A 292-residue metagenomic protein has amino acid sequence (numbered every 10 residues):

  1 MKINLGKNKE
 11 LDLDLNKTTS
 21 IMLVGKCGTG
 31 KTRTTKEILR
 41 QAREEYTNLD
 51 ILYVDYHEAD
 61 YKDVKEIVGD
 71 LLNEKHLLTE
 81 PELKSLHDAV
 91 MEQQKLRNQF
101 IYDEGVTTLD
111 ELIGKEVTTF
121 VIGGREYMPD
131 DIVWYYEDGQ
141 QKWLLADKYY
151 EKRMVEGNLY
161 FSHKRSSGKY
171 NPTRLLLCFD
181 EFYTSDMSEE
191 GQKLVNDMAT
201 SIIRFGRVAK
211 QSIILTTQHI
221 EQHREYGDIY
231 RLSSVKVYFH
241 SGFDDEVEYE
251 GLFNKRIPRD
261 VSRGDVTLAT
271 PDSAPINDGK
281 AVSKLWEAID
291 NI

Functional and structural regions predicted by a protein language model:
M1-E10: N-terminal pre-Walker A segment at the start of P-loop NTPase domains
M1-K2, V235-I292: Phosphate-binding and hydrolysis-coupling loops of NTP-dependent motor/remodeling domains
E10-T18: Phosphate-binding P-loop
I21-T29, R33-L39, F100-P258: Conserved P-loop NTPase motor cores
V24-H76: Walker A/P-loop NTP-binding active-site region of P-loop NTPases, recognizing the glycine-rich GxxxxGKT/S
R40, E44, D88-M91, K95 (+1 more regions): Surface-exposed alpha-helical segments enriched in charged/polar residues
I67-N98, E189: Conserved nucleotide-sensing/catalytic segment adjacent to the nucleotide-binding pocket in NTP-handling enzymes
